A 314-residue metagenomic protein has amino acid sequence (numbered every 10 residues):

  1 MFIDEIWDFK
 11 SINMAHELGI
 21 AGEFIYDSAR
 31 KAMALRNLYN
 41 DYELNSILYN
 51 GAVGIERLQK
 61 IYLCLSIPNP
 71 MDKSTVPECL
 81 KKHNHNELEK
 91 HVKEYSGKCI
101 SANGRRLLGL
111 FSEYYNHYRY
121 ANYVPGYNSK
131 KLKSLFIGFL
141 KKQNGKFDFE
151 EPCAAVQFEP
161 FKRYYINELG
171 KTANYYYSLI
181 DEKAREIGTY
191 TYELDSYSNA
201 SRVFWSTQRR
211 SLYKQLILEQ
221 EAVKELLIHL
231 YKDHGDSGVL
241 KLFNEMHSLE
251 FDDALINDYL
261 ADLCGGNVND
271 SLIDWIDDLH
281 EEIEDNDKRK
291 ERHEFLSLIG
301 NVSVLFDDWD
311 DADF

Functional and structural regions predicted by a protein language model:
M1-G51, Y62, S66-L80: Charged alpha-helical initiation segments
I3-K10, R36, I100, S198 (+1 more regions): Generic, low-specificity signal for short hydrophobic/alpha-helical stretches with a mild N-terminal bias, encompassing
L18, K60-I137: Short non-catalytic regulatory patches outside canonical folded cores
K31, L35, E94, K98 (+14 more regions): Surface-exposed polar/charged interaction patches
V53-R57: Long, contiguous alpha-helical bundle segments
A102, R106-G109, K130-K131, P152 (+5 more regions): Alpha-helix boundary/N-cap detector
I137-N199: Amphipathic, Lys/Arg-enriched alpha-helical patches that create a basic surface for binding polyanionic ligands
S196-F314: Charge-dense, extended regions
